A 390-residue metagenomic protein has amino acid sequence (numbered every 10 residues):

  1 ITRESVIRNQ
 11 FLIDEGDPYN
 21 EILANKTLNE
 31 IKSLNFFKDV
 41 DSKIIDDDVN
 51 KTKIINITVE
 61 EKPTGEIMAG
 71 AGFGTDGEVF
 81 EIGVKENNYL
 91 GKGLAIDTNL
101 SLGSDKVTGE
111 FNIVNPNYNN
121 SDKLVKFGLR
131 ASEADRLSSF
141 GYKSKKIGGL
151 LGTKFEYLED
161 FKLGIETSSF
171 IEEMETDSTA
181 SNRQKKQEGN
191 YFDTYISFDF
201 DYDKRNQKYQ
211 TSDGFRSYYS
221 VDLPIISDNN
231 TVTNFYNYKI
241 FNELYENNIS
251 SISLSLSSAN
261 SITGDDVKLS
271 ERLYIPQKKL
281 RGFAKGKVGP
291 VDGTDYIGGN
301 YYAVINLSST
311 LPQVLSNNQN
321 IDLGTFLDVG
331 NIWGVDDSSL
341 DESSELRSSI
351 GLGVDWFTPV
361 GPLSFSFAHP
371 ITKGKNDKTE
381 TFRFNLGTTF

Functional and structural regions predicted by a protein language model:
I1-I13: N-terminal periplasmic "start-of-domain" segments of outer-membrane beta-barrel proteins
I13-P18, E342-S344: C-terminal soluble interaction/assembly domains
N20-Y218, T231, N242, N248-S250 (+2 more regions): Gram-negative/organellar outer-membrane beta-barrel architecture
L28, G74, L254-S258, D322-I332 (+2 more regions): Active/binding-pocket-proximal capping segment
K53, E246-F326, G334: Extracytoplasmic gating/loop element in the C-terminal half of outer-membrane beta-barrel translocons and assembly
N87, S343-I350, V354-T358: Strand-loop-strand
S217-A259: Acidic, glycine-rich loop-and-beta core segments that form the ion-binding/anion-interacting portion of active sites
I249, V329-I350: Outer-membrane beta-barrel transmembrane domain signature
